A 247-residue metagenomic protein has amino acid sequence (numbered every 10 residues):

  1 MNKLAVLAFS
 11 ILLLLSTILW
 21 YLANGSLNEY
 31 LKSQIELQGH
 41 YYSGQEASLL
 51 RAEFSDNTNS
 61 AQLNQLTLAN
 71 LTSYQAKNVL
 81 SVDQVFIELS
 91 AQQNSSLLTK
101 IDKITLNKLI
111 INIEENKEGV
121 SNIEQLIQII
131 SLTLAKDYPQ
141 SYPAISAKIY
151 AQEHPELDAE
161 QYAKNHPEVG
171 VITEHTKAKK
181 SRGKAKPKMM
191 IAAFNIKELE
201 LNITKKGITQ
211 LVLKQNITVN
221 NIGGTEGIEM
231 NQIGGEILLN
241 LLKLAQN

Functional and structural regions predicted by a protein language model:
M1-S43: N-terminal type II signal-anchor transmembrane helix that functions as the membrane-insertion/stop-transfer segment
N2-L7, R51-S55, Q93: Short, functional N-terminal and low-complexity linear motifs
E29, N57-S60, A76-S81: Generic alpha-helical scaffold signal
Y41-S73, K197: N-terminal leader/targeting pre-sequences
L68-N247: Secondary-structure transition motifs
